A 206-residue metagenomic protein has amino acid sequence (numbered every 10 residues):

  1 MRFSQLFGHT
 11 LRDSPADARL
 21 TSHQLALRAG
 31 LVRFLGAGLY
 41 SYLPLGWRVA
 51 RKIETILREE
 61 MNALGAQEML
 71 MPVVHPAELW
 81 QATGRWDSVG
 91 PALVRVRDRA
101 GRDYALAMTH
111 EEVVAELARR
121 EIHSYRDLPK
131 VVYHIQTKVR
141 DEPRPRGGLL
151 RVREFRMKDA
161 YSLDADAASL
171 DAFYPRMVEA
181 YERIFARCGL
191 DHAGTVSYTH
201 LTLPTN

Functional and structural regions predicted by a protein language model:
M1-M157, Y161-S162, A167, Y198: Auxiliary tRNA-acceptor-end handling modules of aminoacyl-tRNA synthetases
L57-N62, M177-V178, E182-A186: Amphipathic alpha-helical segments
E68, C188-S197: Flexible, glycine/charged-enriched surface loops at secondary-structure junctions
A165-R176, A180: A conserved hydrophobic secondary-structure block that centers on an alpha-helix together with its immediately flanking
T199-T205: Conserved small/polar residues in nucleotide/adenosyl-binding loops
